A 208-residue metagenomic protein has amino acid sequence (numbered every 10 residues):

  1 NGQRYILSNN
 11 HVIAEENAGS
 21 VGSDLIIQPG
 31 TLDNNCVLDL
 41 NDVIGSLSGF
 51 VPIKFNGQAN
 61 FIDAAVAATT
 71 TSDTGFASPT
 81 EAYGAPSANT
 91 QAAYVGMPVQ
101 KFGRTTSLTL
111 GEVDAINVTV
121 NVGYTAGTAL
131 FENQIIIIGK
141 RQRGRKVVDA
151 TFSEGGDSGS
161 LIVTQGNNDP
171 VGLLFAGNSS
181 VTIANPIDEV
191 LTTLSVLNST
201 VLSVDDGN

Functional and structural regions predicted by a protein language model:
N1-K140, S153-G155, V163-D169, F175: Serine endopeptidase catalytic core focused on the charge-relay Asp
L47, E81-Y83, L194, N198 (+1 more regions): Intrinsically disordered, low-complexity segments enriched in Ser/Pro/Gly/Ala and basic residues
Q134-N198: Extracellular low-complexity, Gly/Ser/Thr-rich intrinsically disordered linkers and protease-sensitive activation/hinge
V204-N208: Boundary/junction segments of secreted and surface-exposed precursor proteins
